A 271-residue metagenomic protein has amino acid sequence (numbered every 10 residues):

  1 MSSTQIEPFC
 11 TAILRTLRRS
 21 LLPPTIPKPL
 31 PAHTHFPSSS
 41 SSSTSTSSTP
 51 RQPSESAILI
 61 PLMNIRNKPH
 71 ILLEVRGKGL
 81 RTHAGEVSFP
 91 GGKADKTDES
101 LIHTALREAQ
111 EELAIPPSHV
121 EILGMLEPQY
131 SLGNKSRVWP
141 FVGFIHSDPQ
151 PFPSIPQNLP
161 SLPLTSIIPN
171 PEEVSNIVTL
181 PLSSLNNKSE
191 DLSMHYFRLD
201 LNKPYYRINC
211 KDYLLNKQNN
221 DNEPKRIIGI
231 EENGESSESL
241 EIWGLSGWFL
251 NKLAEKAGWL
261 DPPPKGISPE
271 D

Functional and structural regions predicted by a protein language model:
M1-F89, K93-F152, Q157, P171 (+2 more regions): N-terminal leader/linker segments that precede catalytic domains of diphosphate-processing enzymes
L164-T165: Short acidic alpha-helix initiation/capping motifs at coil-to-helix transition points, especially at protein N-termini
E173-V178: Amphipathic alpha-helical interface segments
